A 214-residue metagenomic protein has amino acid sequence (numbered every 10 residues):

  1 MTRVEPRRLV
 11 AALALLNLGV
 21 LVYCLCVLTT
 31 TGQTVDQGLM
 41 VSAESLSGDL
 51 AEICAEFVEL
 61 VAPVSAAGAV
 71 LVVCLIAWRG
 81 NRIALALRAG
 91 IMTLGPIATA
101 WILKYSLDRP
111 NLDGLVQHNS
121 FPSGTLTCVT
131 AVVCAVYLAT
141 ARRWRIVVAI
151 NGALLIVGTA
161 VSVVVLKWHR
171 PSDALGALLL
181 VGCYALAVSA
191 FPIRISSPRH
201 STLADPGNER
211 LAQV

Functional and structural regions predicted by a protein language model:
M1-S65, K104-D113: N-terminal transmembrane-helix/juxtamembrane module of multi-pass inner/ER membrane proteins
T2-E5, L75-R88, L138-V147: Membrane-interface helix-boundary motifs at transmembrane edges
R8-L15, A84-M92, V147-N151, D173-G176: Alpha-helical transmembrane segments of integral membrane proteins
C26, L75, A100-D108, Y137 (+1 more regions): Membrane-water interface at transmembrane helix exits
V58-G80: Hydrophobic alpha-helical transmembrane segments
V72, L94-I102, A131, L186: Transmembrane alpha-helix boundary/anchor motif
L87-N119: Hydrophobic alpha-helical transmembrane segments of integral membrane proteins
D113-Q213: Membrane-embedded catalytic cores of phosphoryl/pyrophosphoryl-handling enzymes
